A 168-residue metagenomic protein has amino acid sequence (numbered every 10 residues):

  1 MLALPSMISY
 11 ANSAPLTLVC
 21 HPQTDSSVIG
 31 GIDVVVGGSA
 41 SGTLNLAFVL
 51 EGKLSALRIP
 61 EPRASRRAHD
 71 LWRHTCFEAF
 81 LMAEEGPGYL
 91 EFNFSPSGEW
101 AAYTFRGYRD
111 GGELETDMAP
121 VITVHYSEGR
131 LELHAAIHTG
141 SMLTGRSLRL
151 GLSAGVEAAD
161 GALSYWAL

Functional and structural regions predicted by a protein language model:
M1-E61, D70: Order/disorder boundary and secretion-linked terminal/linker segments
L2-N12, A68-Y89, G145-L168: Acidic/polar low-complexity flexible segments
Q23-D25, A101, S141, G151-S153: Domain-length accessory/inserted modules outside core catalytic folds
I32-G38, A119-Y126: Short amphipathic beta-strand and strand-loop transition segments with alternating hydrophobic
I32-V34, L44-L46, F77, L133-A135 (+1 more regions): Hydrophobic residues positioned within well-ordered beta-strands of beta-sheet architectures
G38-A40, L50-L54, A83, G98 (+2 more regions): Beta-strand elements of well-folded, non-transmembrane domains
R66-M118: Extracellular/luminal beta-rich ligand-recognition and adhesion surfaces characterized by aromatic-Gly/Pro-enriched
S127-L143: Localized edge beta-strand/strand-to-loop motifs within extracellular or lumenal beta-rich domains
